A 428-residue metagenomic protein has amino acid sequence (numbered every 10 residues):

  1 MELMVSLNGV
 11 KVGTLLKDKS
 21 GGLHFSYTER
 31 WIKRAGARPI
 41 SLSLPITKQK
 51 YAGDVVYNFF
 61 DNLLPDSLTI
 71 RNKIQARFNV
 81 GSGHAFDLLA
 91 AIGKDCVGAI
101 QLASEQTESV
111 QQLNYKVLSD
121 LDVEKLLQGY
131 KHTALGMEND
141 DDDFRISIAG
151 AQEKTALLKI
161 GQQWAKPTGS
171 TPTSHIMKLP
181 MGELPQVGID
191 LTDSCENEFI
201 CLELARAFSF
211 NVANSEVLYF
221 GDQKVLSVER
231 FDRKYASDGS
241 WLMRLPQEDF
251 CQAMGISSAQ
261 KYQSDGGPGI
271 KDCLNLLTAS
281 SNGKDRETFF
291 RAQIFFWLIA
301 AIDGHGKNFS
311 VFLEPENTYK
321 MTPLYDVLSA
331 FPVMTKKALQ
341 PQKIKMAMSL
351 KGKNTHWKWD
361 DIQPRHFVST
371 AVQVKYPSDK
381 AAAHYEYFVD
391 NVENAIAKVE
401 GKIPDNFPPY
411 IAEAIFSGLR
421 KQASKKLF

Functional and structural regions predicted by a protein language model:
M1-G306, S310-F428: Phosphate/dinucleotide-binding and metal-coordinating scaffold of catalytic cores in nucleotide-dependent enzymes
